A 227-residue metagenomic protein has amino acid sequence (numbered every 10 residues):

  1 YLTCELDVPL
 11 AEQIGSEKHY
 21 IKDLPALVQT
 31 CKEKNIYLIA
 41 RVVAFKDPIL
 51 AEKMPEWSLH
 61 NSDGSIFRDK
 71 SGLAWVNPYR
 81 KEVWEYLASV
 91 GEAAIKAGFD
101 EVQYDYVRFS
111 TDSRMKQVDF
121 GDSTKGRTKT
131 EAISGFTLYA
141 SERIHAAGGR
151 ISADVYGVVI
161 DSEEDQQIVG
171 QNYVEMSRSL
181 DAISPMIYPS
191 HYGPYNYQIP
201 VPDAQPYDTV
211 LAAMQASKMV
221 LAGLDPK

Functional and structural regions predicted by a protein language model:
Y1-I21, T111-V118: Aromatic-lined carbohydrate-binding/catalytic grooves of carbohydrate-active enzymes
Y1-T3, A93-Q103, R178-A182: Catalytic domains of carbohydrate-active enzymes, especially glycoside hydrolases
V8-I21, S71-E85, S123-E131, Q198-Y207: The substrate-binding groove and active-site-proximal loops of carbohydrate-active enzymes, especially glycoside
E12-N35, T130-L138, L211-Q215: Aromatic- and glycine-enriched glycan-recognition loops and surfaces that form the carbohydrate-binding subsites
L24-Q29, F45-K96: Active-site-adjacent "subsite" loops/lids of carbohydrate-active enzymes
A44-K46, Y106-S110, V155-V159, P189: Active-site-proximal loop/turn and secondary-structure-junction residues that shape catalytic pockets, frequently
P48, E52-E56, D100-T128: Active-site-proximal loop/short-helix segments that contain or immediately flank catalytic acid/base residue(s)
T124-K227: Glycoside hydrolase catalytic-domain groove-lining segments
